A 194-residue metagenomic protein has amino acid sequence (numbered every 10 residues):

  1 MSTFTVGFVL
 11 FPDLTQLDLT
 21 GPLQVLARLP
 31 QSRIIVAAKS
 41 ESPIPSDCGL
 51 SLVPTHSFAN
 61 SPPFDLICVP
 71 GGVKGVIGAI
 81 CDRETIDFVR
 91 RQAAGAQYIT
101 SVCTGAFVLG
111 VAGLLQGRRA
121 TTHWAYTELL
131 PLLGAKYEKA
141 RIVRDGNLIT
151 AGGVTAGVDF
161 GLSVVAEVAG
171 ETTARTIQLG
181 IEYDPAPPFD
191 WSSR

Functional and structural regions predicted by a protein language model:
M1-I99, A106-V111, T127-L129, K136-K139 (+2 more regions): Extended, subdomain-level signal for the structured scaffold at the beginning of enzyme domains
L10, T122, G152: Small/polar loops that bind or transfer phosphate-bearing groups
S42, W124, D145: Positions that flank functional sites
I99-T100, A120: A short beta-strand/loop micro-motif in the catalytic core of glycosyltransferases that engages the nucleotide-sugar
L114-L132: Short, glycine-/small-residue-rich phosphate/pyrophosphate-handling segment
K139-N147: Glycine/charged-rich beta-loop-alpha catalytic/anionic-binding loops adjacent to active sites
N147-G153: A short glycine-threonine-serine/GTX helix/turn-capping micro-motif
